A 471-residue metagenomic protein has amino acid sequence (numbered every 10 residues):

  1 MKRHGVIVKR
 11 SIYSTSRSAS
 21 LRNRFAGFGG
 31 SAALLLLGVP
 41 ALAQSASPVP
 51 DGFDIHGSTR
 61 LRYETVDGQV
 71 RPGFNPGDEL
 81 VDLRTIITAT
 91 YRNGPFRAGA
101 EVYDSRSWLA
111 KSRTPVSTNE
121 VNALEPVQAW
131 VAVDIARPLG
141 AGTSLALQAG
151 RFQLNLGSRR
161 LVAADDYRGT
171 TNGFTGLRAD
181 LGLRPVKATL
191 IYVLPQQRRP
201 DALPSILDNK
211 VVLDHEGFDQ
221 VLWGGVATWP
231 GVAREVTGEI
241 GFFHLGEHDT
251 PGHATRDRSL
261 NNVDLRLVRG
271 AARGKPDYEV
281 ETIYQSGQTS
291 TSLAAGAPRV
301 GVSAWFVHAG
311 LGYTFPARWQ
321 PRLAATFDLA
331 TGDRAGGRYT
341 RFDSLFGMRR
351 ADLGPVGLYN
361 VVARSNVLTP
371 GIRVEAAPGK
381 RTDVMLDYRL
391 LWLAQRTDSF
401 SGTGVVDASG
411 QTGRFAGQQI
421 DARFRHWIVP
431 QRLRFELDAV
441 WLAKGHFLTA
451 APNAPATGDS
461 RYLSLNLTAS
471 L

Functional and structural regions predicted by a protein language model:
M1-R24: N-terminal secretory signal peptides that target proteins for export/translocation
A26-P40: Bacterial N-terminal signal peptides
L37, A41-H56, F74, D333-R338 (+1 more regions): Outer-membrane beta-barrel biogenesis signature
S45-G52, D134-L147, A164-A335, A377-K380 (+5 more regions): Signature for the C-terminal beta-barrel architecture of outer-membrane proteins
S47-V70, R97-A100, L147, G238 (+1 more regions): Transmembrane beta-strand segments of Gram-negative outer membrane beta-barrel proteins
Q69-L83, R92-L147, L156, R160-A163 (+8 more regions): Surface-exposed loop and membrane-interface regions of Gram-negative outer-membrane beta-barrel proteins
R97, I428-L465, S470: Predominantly the C-terminal beta-signal and adjacent terminal strand-loop region of outer-membrane beta-barrel
G182, F218-G224, R349-R373, A377: Outer-membrane beta-barrel signature, preferentially recognizing the C-terminal barrel domain of Gram-negative
